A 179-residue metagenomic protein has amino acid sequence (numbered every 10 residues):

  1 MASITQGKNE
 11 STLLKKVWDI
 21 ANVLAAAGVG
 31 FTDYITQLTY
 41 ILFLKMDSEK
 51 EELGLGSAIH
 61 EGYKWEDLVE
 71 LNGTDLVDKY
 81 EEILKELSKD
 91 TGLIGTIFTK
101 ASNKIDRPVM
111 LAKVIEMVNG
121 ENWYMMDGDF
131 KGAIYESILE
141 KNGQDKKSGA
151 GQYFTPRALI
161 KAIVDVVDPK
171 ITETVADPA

Functional and structural regions predicted by a protein language model:
M1-I171: Non-catalytic, mostly N-terminal accessory regions of nucleic-acid modification and defense proteins
K170-A179: Conserved class I S-adenosyl-L-methionine
